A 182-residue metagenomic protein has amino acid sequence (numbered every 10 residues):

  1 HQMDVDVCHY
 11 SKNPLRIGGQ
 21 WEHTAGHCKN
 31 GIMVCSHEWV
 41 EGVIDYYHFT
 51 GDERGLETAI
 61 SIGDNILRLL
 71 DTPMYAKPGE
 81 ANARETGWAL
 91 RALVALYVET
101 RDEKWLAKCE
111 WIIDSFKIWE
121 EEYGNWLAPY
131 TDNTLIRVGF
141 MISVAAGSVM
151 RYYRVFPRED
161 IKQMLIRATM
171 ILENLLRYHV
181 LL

Functional and structural regions predicted by a protein language model:
H1-L181: Catalytic cores of extracellular degradative/oxidative enzymes
